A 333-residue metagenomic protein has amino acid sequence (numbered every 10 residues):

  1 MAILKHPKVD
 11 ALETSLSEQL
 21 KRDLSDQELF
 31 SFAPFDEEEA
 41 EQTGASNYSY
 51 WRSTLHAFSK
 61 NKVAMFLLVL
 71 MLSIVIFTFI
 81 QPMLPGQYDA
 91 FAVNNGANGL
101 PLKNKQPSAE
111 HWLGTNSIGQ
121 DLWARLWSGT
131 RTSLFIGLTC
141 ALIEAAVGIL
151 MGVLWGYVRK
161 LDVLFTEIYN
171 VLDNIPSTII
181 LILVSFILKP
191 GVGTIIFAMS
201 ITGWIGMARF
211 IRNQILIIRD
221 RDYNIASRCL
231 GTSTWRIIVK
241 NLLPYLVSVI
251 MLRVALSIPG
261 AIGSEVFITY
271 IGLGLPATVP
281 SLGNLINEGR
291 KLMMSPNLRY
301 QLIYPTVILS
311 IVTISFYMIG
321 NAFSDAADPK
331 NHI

Functional and structural regions predicted by a protein language model:
A2-I149, V153, K160, N174 (+5 more regions): Gly/Trp-centered helix-boundary motif
F66-L70, I136-C140, I168, L181 (+5 more regions): Hydrophobic core positions of alpha-helical segments in small-molecule transporters and transporter systems
I74, V153, I182-F186, I195 (+5 more regions): Transmembrane alpha-helix boundary and packing residues in multipass membrane permease domains and related
W112, I143-G148, V153-I217, M251: Generic hydrophobic transmembrane alpha-helix motif, especially the helices
Q120-F135, K160-D162, T166, D220 (+1 more regions): Amphipathic cytosolic juxtamembrane alpha-helices at the membrane-cytosol interface of multi-pass membrane transporters
R131-V147, W235-F267, F316: Transmembrane alpha-helices
G137, A141-L142, S200-G203, N213-Q214 (+3 more regions): Residue-level hotspots within the lipid-embedded alpha helices of multi-pass solute transporters
S185-K189, Q214-I215, G263-I308: Glycine-rich helix-loop "coupling/hinge" segments at transmembrane-helix boundaries in multipass transporters
